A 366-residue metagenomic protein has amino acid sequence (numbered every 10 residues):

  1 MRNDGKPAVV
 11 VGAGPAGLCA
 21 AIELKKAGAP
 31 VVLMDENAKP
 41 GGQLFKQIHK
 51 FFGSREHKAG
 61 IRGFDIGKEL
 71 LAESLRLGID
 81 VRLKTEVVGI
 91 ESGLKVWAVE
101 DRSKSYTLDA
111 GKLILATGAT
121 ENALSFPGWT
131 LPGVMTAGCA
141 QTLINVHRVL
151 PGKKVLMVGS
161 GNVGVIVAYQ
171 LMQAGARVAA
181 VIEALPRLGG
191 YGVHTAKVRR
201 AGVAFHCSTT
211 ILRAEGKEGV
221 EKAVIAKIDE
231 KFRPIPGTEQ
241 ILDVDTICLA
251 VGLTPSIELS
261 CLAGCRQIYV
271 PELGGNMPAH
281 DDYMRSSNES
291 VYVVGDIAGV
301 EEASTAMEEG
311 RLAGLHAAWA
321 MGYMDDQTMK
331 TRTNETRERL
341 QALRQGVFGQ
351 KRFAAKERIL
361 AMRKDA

Functional and structural regions predicted by a protein language model:
M1-A366: Residues forming the flavin
